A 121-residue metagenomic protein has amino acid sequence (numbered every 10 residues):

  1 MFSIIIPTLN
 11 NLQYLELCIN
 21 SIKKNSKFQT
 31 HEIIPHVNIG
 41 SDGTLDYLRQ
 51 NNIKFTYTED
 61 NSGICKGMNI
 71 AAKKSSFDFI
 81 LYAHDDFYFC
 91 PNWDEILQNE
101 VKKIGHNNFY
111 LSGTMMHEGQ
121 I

Functional and structural regions predicted by a protein language model:
M1-S3, E32: Cell-envelope/extracellular polymer assembly enzymes that use nucleotide-activated donors
N20-T30: Short, acidic, metal-binding catalytic loop of nucleotide-sugar glycosyltransferases
V37-L45: A conserved acidic beta->alpha catalytic loop
T58-S75: Glycine-rich, basic loop-to-helix element that forms the pyrophosphate-binding segment of sugar-nucleotide handling
I80: Short aromatic/hydrophobic "clamp" motif used to bind/position activated sugar donors
H84-Y88: The conserved acidic donor/metal-binding loop of glycosyltransferases
D94-Y110: Conserved donor-nucleotide/metal-binding helix-loop-beta segment in metal-dependent transferases, i.e., the alpha-helix
F109-I121: Short beta-strand-to-loop element that shapes/binds the nucleotide-sugar donor at the catalytic cleft/hinge
